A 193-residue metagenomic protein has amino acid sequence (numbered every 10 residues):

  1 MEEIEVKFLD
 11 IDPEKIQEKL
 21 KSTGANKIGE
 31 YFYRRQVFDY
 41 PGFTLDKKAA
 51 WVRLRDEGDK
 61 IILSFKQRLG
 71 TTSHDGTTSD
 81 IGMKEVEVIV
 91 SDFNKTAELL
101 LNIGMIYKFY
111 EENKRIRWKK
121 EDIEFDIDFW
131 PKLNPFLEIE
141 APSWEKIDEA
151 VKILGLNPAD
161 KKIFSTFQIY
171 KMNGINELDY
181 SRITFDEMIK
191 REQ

Functional and structural regions predicted by a protein language model:
M1-F125, L156-Q193: N-terminal strand-loop-strand beta-hairpin
L9, P142-W144: Short amphipathic alpha-helical "recognition" segments used for binding
P13, I147-D148: Short, well-ordered alpha-helical microsegments
K66, W130, P142: Surface loops and adjacent helix of pleckstrin homology
L69-T72, L133, E145-K146: Short, surface-exposed beta-strand-loop junctions and turns on beta-sheet-rich folds
D128-N134: A contiguous pocket-lining binding segment that forms or flanks enzyme active sites
W144, A150-A159: A hydrophobic, small-residue-rich beta->alpha segment in the mid-to-C-terminal subdomain of diverse proteins
